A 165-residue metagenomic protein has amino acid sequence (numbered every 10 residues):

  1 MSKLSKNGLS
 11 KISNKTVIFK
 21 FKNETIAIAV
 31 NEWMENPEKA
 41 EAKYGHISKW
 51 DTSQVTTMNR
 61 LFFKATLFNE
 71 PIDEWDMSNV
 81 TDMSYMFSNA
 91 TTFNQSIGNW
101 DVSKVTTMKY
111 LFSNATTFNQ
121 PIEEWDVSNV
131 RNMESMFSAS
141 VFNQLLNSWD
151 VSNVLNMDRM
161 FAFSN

Functional and structural regions predicted by a protein language model:
S2-N165: Negatively charged
